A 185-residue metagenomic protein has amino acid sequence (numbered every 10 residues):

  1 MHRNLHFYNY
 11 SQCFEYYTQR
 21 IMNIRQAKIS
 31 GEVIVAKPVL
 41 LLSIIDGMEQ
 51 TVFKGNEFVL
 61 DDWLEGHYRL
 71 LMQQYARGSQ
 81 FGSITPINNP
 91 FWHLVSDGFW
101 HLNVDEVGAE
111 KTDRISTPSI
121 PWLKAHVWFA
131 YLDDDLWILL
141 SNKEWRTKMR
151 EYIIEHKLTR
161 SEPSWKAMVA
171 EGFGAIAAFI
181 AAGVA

Functional and structural regions predicted by a protein language model:
M1-A185: Intrinsically disordered, charged low-complexity linkers and terminal tails that flank or connect structured domains
